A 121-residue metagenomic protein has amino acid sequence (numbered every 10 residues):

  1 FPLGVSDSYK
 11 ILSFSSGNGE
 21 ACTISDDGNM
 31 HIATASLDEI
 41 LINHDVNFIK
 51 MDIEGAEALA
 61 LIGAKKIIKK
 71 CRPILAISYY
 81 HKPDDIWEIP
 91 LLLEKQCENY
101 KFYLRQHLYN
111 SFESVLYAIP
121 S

Functional and structural regions predicted by a protein language model:
F1-S121: Phosphate/nucleotide-binding beta-alpha loop and adjacent structural elements of enzyme active sites
